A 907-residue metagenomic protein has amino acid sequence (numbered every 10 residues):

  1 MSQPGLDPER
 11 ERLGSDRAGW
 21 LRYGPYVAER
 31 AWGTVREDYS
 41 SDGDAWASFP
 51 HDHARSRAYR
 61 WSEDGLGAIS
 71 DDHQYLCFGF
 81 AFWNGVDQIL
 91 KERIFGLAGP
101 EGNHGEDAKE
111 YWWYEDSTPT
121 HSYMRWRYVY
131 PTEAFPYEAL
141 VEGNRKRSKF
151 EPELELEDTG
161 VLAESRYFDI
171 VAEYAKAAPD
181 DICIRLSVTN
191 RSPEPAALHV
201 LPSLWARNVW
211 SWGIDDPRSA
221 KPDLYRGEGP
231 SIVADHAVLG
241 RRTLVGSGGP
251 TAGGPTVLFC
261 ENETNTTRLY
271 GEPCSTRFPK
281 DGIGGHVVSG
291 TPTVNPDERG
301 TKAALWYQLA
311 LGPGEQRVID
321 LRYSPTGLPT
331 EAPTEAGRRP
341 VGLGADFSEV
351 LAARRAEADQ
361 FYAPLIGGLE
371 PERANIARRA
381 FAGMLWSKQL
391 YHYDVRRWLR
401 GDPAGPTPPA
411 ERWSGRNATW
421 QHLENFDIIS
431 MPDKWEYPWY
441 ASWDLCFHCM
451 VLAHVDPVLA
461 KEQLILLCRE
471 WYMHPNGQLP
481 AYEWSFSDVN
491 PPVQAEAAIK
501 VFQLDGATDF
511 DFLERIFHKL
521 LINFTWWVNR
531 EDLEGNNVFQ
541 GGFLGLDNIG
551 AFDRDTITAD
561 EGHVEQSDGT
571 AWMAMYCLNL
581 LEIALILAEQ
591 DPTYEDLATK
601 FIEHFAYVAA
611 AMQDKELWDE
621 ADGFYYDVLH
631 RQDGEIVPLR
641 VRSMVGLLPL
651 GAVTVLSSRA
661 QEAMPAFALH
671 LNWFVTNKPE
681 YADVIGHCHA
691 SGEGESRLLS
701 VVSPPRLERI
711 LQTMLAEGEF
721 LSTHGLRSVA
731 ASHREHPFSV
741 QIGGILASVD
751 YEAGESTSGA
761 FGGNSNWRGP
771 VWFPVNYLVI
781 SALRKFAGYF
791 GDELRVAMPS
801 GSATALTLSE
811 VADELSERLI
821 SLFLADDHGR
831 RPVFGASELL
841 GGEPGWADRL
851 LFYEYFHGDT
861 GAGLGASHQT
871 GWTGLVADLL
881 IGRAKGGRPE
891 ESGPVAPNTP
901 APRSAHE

Functional and structural regions predicted by a protein language model:
S2-S56, A68, Q74-L76, W83-E907: Acidic, mature catalytic/reactive cores of soluble proteins
E63-I69: Structured, charged N-terminal subsegments at the starts of enzyme catalytic cores and at intra-chain domain/subunit
